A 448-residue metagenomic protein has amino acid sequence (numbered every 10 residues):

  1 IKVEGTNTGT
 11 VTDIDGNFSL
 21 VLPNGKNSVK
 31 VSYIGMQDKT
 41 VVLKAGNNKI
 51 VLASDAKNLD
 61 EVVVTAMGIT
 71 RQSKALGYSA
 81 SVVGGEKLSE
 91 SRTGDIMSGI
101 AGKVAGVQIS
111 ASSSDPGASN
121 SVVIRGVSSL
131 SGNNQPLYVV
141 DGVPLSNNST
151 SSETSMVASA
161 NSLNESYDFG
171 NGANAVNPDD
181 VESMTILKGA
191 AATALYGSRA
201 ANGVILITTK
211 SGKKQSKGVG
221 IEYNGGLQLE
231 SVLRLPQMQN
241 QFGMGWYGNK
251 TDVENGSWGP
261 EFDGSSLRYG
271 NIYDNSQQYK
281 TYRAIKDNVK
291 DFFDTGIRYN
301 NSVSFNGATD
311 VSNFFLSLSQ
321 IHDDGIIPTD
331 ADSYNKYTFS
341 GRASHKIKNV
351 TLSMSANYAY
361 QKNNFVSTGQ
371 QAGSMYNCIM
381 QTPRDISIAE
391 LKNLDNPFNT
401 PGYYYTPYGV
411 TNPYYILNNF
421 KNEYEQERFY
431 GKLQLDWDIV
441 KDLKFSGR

Functional and structural regions predicted by a protein language model:
I1-S340, T351-S353, Y430: Short, small/polar-rich motifs associated with maturation and membrane association, primarily at protein termini
V31, A343, S387: Conserved catalytic core of two-component histidine kinases
I100, A105, K348, N377-R384 (+1 more regions): Proline-centered flexible-loop/turn and helix-kink motifs
T209-S211, G307-T309, A343-I347, A356 (+2 more regions): Residue-level signature of outer-membrane beta-barrel architecture
S231-R268, A359-Y404: A surface-exposed, glycine/aromatic-enriched loop/edge motif typical of exported proteins
V232, Q237-Q239, L318-Q320, G325-I326 (+9 more regions): Outer-membrane beta-barrel domain signature
P236, Q277-K280, N288-D294, T329 (+2 more regions): Extracellular/periplasm-exposed beta-strand and loop segments of Gram-negative cell-envelope proteins, dominated by
F293-S312, S319, P413-R448: Outer-membrane beta-barrel transmembrane strands
